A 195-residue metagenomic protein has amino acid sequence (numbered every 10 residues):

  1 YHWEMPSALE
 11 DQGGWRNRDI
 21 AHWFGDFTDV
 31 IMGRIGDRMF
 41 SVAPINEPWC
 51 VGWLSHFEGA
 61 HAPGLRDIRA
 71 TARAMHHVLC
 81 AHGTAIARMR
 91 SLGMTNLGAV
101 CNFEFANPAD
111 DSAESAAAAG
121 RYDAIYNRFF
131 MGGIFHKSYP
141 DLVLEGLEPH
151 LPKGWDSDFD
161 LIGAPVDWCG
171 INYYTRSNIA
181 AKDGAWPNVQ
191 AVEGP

Functional and structural regions predicted by a protein language model:
Y1-P195: Active-site region of glycoside hydrolase catalytic domains
